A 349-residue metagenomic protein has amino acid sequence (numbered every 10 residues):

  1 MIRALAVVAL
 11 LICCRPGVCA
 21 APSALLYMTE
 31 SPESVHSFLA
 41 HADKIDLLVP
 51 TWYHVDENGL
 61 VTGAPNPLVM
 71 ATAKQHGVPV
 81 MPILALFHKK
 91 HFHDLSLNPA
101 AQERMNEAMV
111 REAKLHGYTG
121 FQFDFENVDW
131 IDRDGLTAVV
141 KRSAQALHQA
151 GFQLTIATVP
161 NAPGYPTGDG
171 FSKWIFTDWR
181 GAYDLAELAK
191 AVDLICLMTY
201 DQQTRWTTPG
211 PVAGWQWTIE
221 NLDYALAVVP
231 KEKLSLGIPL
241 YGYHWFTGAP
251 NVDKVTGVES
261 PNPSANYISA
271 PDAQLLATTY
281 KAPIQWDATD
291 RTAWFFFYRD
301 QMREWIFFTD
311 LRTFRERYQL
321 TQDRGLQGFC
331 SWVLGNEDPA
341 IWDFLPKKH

Functional and structural regions predicted by a protein language model:
A4-C13: Sec-dependent N-terminal signal peptides
A21-M109: Glycan-recognition patch characteristic of GH18 chitinases/ENGases and related GlcNAc/peptidoglycan-binding proteins
M28, W52, P82-L86, F125-N127 (+4 more regions): A cross-domain feature marking catalytic cores of carbohydrate-active enzymes and several ubiquitous metabolic/repair
M28-A42, N98-K114, F176-L188, T309-Q322: Short, acidic/polar
L48, F123, I195, L236 (+2 more regions): Conserved, mostly hydrophobic/aromatic
E57-L60, D129-L275: Substrate-binding surface in catalytic domains of secreted glycosidases
H93-P99, F125-R133, W206-A213, E304-F307: The substrate-binding groove and active-site-proximal loops of carbohydrate-active enzymes, especially glycoside
L240-Q319, I341, H349: Glycan-binding loop/region signatures in secreted carbohydrate-active enzymes
